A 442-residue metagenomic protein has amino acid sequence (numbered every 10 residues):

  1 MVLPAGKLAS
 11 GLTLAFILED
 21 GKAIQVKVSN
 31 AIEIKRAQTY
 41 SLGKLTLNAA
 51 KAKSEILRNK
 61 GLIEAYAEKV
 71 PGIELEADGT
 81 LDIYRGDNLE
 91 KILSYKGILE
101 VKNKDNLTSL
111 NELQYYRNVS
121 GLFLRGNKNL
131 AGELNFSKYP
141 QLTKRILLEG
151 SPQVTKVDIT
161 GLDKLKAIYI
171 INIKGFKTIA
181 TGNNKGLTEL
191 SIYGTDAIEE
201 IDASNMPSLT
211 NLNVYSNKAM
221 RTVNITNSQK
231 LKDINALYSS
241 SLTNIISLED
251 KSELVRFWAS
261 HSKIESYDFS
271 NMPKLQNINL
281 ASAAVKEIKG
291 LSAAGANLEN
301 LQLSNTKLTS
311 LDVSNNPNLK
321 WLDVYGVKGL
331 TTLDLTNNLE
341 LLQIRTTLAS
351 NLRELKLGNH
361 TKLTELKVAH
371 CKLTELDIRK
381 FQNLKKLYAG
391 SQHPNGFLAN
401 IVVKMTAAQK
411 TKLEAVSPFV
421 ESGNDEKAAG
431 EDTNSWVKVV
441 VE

Functional and structural regions predicted by a protein language model:
M1-E33, L413, S417-G423, A428-E431 (+1 more regions): Tryptophan-paired
Q25-K51: Extracellular beta-sheet/turn segments enriched in Thr/Pro/Gly and aliphatic residues
N48-N129, E133-Q141, G150, I159-D163 (+12 more regions): N-terminal capping/linker segments that flank leucine-rich repeat
K96, L107, V119, L130-A131 (+25 more regions): Conserved hydrophobic position(s) of the canonical leucine-rich repeat
G97-V101, L122-L124, K144-L148, V157 (+16 more regions): Conserved hydrophobic beta-strand positions in leucine-rich repeat
L110-Q114, A131-S137, K156-T160, F176-T181 (+10 more regions): The feature encodes a structural signal of leucine-rich repeats
R345-S350, E354-T406: Ankyrin-repeat and related helical/solenoid repeat scaffolds used for protein-protein interactions
